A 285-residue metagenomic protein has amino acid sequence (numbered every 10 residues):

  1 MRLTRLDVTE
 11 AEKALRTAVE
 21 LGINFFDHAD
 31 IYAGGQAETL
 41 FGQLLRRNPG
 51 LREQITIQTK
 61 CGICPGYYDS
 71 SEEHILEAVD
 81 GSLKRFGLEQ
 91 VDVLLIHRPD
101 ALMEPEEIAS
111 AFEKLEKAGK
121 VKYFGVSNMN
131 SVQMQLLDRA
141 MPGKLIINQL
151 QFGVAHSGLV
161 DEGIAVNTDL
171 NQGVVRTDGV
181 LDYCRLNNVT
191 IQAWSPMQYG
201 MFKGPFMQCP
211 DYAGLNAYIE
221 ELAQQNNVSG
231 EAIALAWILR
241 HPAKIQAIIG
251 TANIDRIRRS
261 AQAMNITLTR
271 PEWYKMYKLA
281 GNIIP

Functional and structural regions predicted by a protein language model:
M1-I55, K117, Q198-G200: N-terminal binding-site loop/beta-alpha segment at the start of enzyme catalytic domains that lines or forms
R2-D7, A29-E38, C64-D69, D100-E104 (+2 more regions): Acidic-and-aromatic substrate-binding clefts and catalytic sites of carbohydrate-active enzymes
L6-A18, S70-R85, V132-Q135: Short, acidic/polar
E20, G42-T56, L83-G87, E116 (+2 more regions): Acidic (Asp/Glu)-rich catalytic clusters
F26, V91, F124: Glycine-centered flexible beta-alpha turn that most often forms the glycine-rich phosphate-binding loop
E53-P65, Q149-V154: A short, structured active-site edge motif that brings together acidic residues
L83-E104: Active-site groove signature of glycoside hydrolases
M103-P285: Beta/alpha (TIM)-barrel catalytic core signal, keyed to glycine-rich beta->alpha loops juxtaposed to Asp/Glu that bind
